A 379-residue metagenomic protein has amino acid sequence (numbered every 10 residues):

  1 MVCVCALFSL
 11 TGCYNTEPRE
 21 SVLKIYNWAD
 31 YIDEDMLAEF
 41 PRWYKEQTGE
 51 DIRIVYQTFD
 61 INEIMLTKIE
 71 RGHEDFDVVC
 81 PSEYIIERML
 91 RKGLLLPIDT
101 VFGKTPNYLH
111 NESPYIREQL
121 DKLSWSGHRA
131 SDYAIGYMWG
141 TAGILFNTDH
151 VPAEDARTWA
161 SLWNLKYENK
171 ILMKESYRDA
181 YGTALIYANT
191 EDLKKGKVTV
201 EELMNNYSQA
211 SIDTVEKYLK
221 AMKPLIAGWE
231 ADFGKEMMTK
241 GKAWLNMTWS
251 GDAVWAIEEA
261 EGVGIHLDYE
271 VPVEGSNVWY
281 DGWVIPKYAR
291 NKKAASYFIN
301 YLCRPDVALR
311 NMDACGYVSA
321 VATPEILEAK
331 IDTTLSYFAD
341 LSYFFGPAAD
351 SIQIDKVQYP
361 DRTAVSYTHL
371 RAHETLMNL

Functional and structural regions predicted by a protein language model:
M1-S9: Bacterial N-terminal signal peptides
Y14-K92: Early extracytoplasmic/lumenal segment of secretory-pathway proteins
Y26, Y31-E34, L90-K242: Extracytoplasmic ligand-binding site segments that recognize negatively charged/polar headgroups
F59, P81, M173, W229 (+1 more regions): Short beta-strand and adjacent tight-turn residues that come in two discontinuous sequence segments and form the edges
I64-L66, I86, W159, G234-M237 (+3 more regions): Short, hydrophobic alpha-helical packing/hinge segments within bilobed ligand-binding/sensory domains
P224-Y288, E328-A329, T333: Extracytoplasmic/periplasmic substrate-binding proteins
D281-I354: Mature extracytoplasmic/periplasmic domains
T368-T375: Conserved small/polar residues in nucleotide/adenosyl-binding loops
